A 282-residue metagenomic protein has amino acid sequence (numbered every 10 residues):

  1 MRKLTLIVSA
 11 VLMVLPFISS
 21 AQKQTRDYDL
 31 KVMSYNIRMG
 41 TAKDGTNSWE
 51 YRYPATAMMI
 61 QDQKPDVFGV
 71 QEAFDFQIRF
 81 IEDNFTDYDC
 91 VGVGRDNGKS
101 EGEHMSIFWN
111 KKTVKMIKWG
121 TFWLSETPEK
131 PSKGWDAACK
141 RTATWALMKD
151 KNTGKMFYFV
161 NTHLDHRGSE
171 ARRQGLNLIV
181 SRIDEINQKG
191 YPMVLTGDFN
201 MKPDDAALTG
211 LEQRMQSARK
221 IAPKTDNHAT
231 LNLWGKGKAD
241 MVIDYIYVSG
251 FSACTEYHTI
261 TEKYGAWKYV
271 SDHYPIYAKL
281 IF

Functional and structural regions predicted by a protein language model:
R2-K3, S19-N84, N97-G102, N177 (+1 more regions): N-terminal, active-site-proximal structural segment of metallo-dependent hydrolase catalytic domains
A10-S19: Hydrophobic h-region of N-terminal signal peptides that target proteins for export in Gram-negative bacteria
D29-T41, I117-F122, K155-D165: Active-site-proximal beta-strand elements of phosphoester/diester hydrolases
S34-P54, S100, L124-A138, D165-G168 (+1 more regions): Acidic/histidine-rich helix-loop elements that form or flank divalent-metal/phosphate-binding sites at the catalytic
R38, F74, H163-D165, F199-K202 (+1 more regions): Catalytic metal-binding/acid-base residues of hydrolase active sites
V67-Y158, A253-I260: Structured beta-strand-rich core segments of catalytic domains in phosphoester-bond hydrolases
G69-Q71, V93, V194-D198, S217-K220: Active-site neighborhood of phospho(di)ester-bond hydrolases with catalytic His/Asp-centered motifs
E170, Q174, S181-M193, M201-F282: Metal-dependent phosphoester-hydrolase catalytic domains
